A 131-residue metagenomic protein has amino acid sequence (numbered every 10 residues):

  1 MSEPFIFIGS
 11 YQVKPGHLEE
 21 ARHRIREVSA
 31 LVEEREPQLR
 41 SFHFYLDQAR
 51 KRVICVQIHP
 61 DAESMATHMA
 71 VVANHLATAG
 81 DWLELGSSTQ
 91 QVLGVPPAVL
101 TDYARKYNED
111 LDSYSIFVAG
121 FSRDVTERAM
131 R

Functional and structural regions predicted by a protein language model:
M1-V53, P60-V71, D81-R131: Short S/T/G/P-rich N-terminal loop/turn motif that feeds into the first structured element of a domain
A73-A77: A short, acidic, amphipathic alpha-helical segment used as a generic capping/interface helix at domain edges
